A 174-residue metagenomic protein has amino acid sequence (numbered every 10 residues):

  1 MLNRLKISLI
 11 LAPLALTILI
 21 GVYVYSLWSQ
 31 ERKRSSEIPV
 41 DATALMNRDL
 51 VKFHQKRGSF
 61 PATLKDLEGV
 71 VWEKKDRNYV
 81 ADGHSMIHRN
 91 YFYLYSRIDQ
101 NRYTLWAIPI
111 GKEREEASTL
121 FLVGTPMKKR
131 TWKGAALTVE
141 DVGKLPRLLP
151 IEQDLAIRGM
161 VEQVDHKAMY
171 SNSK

Functional and structural regions predicted by a protein language model:
M1-L5: Short, Lys/Arg-rich N-terminal segment immediately upstream of the first membrane anchor
S8-Y23: Hydrophobic membrane-insertion alpha-helices, especially the h-region of bacterial N-terminal signal peptides
L9, T119-L120: Compositionally biased regions
I20-K74: Conserved hydrophobic/amphipathic alpha-helical signal-anchor segments
R48, Q55-T119, P126-M127, I151 (+2 more regions): Extracellular/periplasmic head regions of type IV pilus-like filament subunits
G124-P126, P146: A short, sequence-level motif marking secondary-structure junctions
K128-A135: Conserved short beta-strand edge segments in small beta-sheet-based binding/regulatory domains
A136-K174: C-terminal partner/receptor-binding element of secreted or periplasmic proteins
